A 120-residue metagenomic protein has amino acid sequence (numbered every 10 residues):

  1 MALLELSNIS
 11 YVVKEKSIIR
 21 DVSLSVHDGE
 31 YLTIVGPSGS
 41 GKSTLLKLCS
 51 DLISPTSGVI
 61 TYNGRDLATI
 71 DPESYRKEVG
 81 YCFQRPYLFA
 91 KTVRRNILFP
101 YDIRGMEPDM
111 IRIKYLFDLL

Functional and structural regions predicted by a protein language model:
L32-T33, Y81: Short beta-strand immediately N-terminal to the Walker A/P-loop
V35-P37: The feature captures the beta-strand-to-loop junction immediately N-terminal to the Walker
S50: Helix-to-loop junction immediately C-terminal to a conserved catalytic motif
G58-D66, Y75: Conserved ABC transporter NBD signature motif
P86-R95: Conserved catalytic motifs of ABC-family nucleotide-binding domains
R95-M110, L119: ABC-type ATPase nucleotide-binding domains, specifically the catalytic core motifs of the NBD
